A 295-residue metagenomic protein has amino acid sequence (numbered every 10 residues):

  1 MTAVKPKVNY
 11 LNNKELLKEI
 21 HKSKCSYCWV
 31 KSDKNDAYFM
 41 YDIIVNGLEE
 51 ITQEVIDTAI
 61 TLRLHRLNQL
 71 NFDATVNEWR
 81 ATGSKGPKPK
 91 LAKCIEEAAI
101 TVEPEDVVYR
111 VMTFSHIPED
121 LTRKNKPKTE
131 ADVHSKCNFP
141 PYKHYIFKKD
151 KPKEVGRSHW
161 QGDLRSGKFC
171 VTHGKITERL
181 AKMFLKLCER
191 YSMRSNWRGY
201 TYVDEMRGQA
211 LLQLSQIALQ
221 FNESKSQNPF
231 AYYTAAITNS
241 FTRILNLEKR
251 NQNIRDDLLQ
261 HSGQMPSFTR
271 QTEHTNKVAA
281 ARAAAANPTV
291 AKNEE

Functional and structural regions predicted by a protein language model:
M1-Y202, V290-E295: Extreme N-terminal regulatory/targeting segments of RNA polymerase sigma factors
T122, S240, I244-L245, K249 (+1 more regions): Eukaryote-specific intrinsically disordered, low-complexity regulatory regions enriched for Ser/Thr/Pro/Gln
F169, N246-L259: Charged, low-complexity, helix-prone segments enriched in Lys/Glu/Asp/Gln
R194-V203, L214-A236, I244-K249: Short alpha-helix-to-loop micro-motif enriched in aromatics/charged/Gly
Y202-V203, R207-Q209, L258: Long, charged, glycine-rich C-terminal linkers/tails
S215-E223, T242, G263-H274: Short, charged low-complexity intrinsically disordered segments located at boundaries of structured domains
N253-E295: Intrinsically disordered, low-complexity, charge-dense segments enriched in Lys/Arg and Glu/Asp interspersed
